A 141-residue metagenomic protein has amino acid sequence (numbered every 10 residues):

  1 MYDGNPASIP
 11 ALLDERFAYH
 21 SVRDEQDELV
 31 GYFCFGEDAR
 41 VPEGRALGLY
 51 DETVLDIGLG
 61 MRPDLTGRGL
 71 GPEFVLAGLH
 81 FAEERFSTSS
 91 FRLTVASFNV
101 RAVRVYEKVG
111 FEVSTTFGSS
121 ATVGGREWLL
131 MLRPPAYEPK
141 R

Functional and structural regions predicted by a protein language model:
M1-T66, F81, R85, P134-E138: Acetyl-CoA-dependent GNAT
P10, L47, G118-G124: Short proline/glycine-enriched turn/loop segments at secondary-structure junctions
V30-G31, T115-G118: A structural microfeature
M61, G67-F81, V103-K108: Conserved acetyl-CoA-binding loop-helix of GNAT-fold acetyltransferases
A77, R92-V103, S119-G125: Conserved beta-strand-loop-alpha-helix junction that forms the acyl-donor binding cleft
A82-T94: Conserved GNAT acetyl-CoA-binding A-motif
E107-T116: Conserved acetyl-CoA-binding loop of GNAT-fold acetyltransferases
